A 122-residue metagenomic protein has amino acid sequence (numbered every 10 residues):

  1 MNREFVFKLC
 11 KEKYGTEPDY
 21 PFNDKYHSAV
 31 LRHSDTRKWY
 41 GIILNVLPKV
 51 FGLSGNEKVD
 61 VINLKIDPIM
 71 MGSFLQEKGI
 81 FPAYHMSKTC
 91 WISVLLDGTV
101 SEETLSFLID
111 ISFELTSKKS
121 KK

Functional and structural regions predicted by a protein language model:
M1-K122: Charge-dense, helix-prone N-terminal extensions
